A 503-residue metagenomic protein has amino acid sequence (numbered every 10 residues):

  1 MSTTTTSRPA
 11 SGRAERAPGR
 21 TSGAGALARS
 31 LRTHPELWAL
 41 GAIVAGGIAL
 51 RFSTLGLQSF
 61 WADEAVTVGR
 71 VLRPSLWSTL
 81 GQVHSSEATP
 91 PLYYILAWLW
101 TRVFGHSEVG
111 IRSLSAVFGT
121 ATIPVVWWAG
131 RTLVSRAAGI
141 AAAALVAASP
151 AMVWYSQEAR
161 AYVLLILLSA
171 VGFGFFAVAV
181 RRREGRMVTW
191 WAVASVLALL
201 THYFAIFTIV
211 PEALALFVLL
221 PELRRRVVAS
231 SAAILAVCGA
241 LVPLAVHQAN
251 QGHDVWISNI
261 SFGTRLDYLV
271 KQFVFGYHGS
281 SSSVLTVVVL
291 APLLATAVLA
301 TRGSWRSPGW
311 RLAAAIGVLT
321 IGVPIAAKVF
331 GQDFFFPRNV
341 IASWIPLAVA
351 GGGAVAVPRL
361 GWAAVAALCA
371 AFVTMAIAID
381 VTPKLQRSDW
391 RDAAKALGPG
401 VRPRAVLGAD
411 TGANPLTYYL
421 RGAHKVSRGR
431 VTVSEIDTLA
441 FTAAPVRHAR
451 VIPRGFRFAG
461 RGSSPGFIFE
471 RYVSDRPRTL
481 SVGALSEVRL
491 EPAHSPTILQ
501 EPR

Functional and structural regions predicted by a protein language model:
M1-T33, L368, E501-R503: Short, intrinsically disordered terminal tails adjacent to the first/last structured region
T3, L31, P35-R503: Membrane-proximal helix-loop-helix interfaces that form the catalytic/acceptor-binding platform of multi-pass membrane
